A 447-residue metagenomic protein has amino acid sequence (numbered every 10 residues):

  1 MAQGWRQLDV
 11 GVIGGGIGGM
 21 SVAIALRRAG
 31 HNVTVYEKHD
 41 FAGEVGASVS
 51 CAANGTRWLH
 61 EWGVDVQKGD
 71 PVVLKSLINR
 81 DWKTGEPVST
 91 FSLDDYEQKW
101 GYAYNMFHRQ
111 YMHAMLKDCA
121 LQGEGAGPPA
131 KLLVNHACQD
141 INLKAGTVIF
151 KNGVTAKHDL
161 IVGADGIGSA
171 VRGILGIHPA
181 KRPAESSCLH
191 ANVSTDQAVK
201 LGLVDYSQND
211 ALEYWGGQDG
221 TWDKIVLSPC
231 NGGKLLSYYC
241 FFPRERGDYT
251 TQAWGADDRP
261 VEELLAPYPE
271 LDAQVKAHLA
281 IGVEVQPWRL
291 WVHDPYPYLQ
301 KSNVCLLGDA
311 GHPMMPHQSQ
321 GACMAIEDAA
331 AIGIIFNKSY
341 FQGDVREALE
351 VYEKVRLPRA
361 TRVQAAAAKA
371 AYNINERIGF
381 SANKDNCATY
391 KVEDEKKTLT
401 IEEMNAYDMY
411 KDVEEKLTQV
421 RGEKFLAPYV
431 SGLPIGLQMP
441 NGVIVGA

Functional and structural regions predicted by a protein language model:
A2-G11, K38, A42-N54: Accessory recognition modules or surfaces
A2-Q7, T84-P87, Q318, I334-A447: C-terminal helical "tail/cap" subdomain of flavin- and related membrane-associated enzymes
D9, N32, L235: Residues at the starts of beta-strands that form the adenosine-phosphate
V12-N32, Y36-H39, V162-G163, L189 (+1 more regions): Conserved mid-domain beta->alpha element of the FAD-binding
K38, T90-S92, N135: Residue-level detector of high-confidence beta-strand sites
G46-C119: Active-site-adjacent segment of FAD-dependent monooxygenases/related oxidoreductases
D70-V73, K131, A266-E284, Q342-E350 (+1 more regions): Acidic/histidine metal-binding catalytic segments
E86, A103, A114-V283, Y296: Conserved FAD-binding catalytic core of PHBH/FMO-like flavoproteins
